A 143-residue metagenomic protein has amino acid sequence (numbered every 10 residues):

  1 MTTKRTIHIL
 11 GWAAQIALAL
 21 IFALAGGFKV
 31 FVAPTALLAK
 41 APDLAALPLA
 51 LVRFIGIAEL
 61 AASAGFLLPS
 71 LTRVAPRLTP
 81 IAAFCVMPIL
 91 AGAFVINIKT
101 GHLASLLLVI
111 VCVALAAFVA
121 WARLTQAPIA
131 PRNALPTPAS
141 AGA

Functional and structural regions predicted by a protein language model:
M1-A143: Membrane-interface extramembranous regions
